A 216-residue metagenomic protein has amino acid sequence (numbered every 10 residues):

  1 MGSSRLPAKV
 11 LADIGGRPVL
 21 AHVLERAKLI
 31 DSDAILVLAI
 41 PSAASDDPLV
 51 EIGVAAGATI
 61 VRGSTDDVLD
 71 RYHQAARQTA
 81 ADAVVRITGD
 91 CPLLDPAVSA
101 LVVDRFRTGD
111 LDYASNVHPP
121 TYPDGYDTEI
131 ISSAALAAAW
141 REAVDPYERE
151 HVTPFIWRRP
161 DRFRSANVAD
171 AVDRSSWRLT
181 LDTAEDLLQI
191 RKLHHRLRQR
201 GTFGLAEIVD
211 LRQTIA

Functional and structural regions predicted by a protein language model:
M1-I40: N-terminal glycine-rich phosphate-binding loop and ensuing alpha1 helix
S45-I52: Acidic helix N-cap motif at the loop->helix transition within catalytic regions of sugar-transfer enzymes
V54-D67: Conserved donor nucleotide-binding strand/loop of the catalytic core
V68-H73, T88-R105: Acidic donor-binding/catalytic loop of UDP-sugar-dependent glycosyltransferases, especially processive GT2
A81, T128-W140, A184-D186: Conserved nucleotide-sugar donor-binding and metal-coordinating catalytic region shared by glycosyltransferases
V84-V85: Short aromatic/hydrophobic "clamp" motif used to bind/position activated sugar donors
D95-T121: Conserved donor-nucleotide/metal-binding helix-loop-beta segment in metal-dependent transferases, i.e., the alpha-helix
I131, E150-A216: Conserved alpha/beta core of the MobA/IspD/sugar-nucleotide pyrophosphorylase nucleotidyltransferase superfamily
